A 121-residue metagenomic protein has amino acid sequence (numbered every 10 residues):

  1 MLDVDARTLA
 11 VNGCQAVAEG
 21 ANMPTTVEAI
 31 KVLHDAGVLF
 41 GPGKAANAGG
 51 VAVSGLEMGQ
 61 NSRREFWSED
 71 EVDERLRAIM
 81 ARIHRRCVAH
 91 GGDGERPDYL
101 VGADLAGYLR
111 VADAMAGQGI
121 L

Functional and structural regions predicted by a protein language model:
M1-V4, A18: Rossmann-like NAD(P)-binding element
T8-L121: Adenosine-phosphate binding glycine-rich loop
